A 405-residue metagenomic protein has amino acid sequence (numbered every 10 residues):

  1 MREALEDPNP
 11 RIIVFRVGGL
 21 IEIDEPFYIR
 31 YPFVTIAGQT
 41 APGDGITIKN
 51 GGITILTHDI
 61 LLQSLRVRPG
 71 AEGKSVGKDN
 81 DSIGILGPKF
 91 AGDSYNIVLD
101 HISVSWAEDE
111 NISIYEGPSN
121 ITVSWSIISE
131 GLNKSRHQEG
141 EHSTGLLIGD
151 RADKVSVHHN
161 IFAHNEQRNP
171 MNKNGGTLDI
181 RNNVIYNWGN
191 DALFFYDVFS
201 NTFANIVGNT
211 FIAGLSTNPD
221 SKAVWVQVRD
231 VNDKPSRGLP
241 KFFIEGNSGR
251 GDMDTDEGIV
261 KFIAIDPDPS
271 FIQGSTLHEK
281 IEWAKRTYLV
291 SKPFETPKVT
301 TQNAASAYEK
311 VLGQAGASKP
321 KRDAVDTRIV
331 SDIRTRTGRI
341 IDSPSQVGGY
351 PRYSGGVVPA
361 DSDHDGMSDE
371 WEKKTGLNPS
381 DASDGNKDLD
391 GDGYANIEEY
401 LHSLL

Functional and structural regions predicted by a protein language model:
R2-N9, I21-A37, D44-Q63, P69-G92 (+1 more regions): Extracellular beta-strand-rich solenoid/capping regions of secreted or surface-exposed proteins that bind or remodel
G18-L20, T40-G43, G214-T217, G249-T255 (+2 more regions): Acidic glycine-/aspartate-rich tracts in secreted/extracellular proteins
F33, G38, H58-P69, A91-W106 (+5 more regions): Right-handed parallel beta-helix
I48-I53, S75-F90, W106-Y115, R136-G149 (+3 more regions): Extracellular beta-strand/beta-solenoid scaffold signature
L56, V231-K234, G238-K241, D392-E398: Short secondary-structure subsegments characteristic of cysteine-rich extracellular domains
N172-S345: Extracellular beta-rich repeat passengers
P344-L405: Extracellular calcium-associated, cysteine-rich motifs in secreted modular proteins
